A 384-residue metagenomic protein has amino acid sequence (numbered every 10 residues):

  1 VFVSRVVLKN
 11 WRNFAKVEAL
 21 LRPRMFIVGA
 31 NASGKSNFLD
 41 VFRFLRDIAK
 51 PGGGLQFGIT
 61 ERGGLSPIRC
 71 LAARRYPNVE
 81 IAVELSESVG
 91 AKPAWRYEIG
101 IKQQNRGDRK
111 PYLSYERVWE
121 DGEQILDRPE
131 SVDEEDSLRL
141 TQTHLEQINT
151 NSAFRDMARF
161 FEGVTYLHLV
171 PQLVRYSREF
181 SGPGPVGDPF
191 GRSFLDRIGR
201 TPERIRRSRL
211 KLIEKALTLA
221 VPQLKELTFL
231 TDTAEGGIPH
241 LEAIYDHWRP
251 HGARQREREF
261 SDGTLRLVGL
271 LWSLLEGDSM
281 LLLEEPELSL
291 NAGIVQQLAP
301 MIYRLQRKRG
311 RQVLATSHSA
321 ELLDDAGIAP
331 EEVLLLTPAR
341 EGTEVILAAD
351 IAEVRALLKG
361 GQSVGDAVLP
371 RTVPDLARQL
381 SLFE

Functional and structural regions predicted by a protein language model:
V1-A15: N-terminal pre-Walker A segment at the start of P-loop NTPase domains
V1-F2, Q297-E384: C-terminal lobe/lid and adjacent interdomain/linker elements of RecA-like ASCE P-loop ATPase modules
N10, V83-G90, E120, Y245-R249 (+1 more regions): Short acidic, glycine-rich loop/turn motifs
E18-L20: ABC ATPase nucleotide-binding domain
P23-R62, F190-S193, L267-S273, N291 (+3 more regions): Phosphate-binding glycine-rich loops of NTP-binding sites
D40-R106: Conserved P-loop NTP-binding catalytic core
V89-T228: Electropositive, glycine-dotted interaction segments that contact anionic polymers or phosphate-rich ligands
L210, K215-T218, K225-L275, M280-G293: Conserved ABC ATPase signature
